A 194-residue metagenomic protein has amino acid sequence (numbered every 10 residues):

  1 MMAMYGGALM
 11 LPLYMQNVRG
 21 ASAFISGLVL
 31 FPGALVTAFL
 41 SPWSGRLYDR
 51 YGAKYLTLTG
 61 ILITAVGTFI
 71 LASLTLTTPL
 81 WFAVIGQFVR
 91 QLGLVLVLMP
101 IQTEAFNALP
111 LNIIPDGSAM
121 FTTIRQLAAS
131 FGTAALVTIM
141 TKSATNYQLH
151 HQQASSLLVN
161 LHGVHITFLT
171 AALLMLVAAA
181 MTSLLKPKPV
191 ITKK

Functional and structural regions predicted by a protein language model:
M1-N146, N160-T182, P187: 12-transmembrane solute porter fold
P110, Q153-A154: Cytosolic juxtamembrane regions of multi-pass inner-membrane proteins
L157, L185-K194: Intrinsic disorder in cytosolic terminal tails and internal cytosolic loops of multi-pass membrane transporters
